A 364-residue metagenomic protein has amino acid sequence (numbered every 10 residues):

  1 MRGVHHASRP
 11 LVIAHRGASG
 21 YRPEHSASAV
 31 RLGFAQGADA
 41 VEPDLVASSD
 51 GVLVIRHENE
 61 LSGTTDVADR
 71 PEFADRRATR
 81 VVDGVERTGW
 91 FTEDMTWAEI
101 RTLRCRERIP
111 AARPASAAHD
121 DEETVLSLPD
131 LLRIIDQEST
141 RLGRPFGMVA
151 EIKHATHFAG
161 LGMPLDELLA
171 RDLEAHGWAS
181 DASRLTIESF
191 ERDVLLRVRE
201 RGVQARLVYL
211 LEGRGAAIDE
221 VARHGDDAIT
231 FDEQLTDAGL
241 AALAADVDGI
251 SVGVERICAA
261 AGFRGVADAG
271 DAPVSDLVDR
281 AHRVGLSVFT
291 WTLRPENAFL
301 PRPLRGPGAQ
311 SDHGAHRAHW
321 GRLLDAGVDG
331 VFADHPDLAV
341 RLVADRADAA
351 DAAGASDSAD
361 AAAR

Functional and structural regions predicted by a protein language model:
M1-R364: Phosphate-group recognition and catalysis centered on beta-loop-alpha active-site segments
